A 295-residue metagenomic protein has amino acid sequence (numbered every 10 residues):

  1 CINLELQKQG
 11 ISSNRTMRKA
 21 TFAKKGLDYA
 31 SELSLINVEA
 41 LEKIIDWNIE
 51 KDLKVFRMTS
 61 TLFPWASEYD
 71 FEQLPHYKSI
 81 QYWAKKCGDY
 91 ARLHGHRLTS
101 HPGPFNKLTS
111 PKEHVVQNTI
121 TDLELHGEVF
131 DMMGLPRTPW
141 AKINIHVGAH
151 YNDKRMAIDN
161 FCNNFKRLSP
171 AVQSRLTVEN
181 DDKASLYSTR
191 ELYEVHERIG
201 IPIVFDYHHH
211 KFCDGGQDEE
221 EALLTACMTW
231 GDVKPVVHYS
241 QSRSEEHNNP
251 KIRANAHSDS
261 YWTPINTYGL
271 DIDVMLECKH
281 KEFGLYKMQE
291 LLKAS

Functional and structural regions predicted by a protein language model:
C1-R97, P104-L135, P139, R167 (+4 more regions): Alpha/beta catalytic barrel-like cores
P104-F105, G148-Y151, D181-K183, H209: Short acidic/polar capping segments at secondary-structure boundaries
A141-R155, N248-A254: Glycine-rich phosphate-binding "P-loop"
N144, R175-D182, V204, E277: Catalytic beta/alpha-barrel core
V147-A149, K154-F165, V172, L176-N180: Multi-pass alpha-helical transmembrane bundles in non-GPCR membrane proteins that perform intramembrane catalysis
H208-D214: Short acidic, Gly/Ser-rich segments with clustered Asp/Glu that frequently serve as metal-coordination loops in enzyme
